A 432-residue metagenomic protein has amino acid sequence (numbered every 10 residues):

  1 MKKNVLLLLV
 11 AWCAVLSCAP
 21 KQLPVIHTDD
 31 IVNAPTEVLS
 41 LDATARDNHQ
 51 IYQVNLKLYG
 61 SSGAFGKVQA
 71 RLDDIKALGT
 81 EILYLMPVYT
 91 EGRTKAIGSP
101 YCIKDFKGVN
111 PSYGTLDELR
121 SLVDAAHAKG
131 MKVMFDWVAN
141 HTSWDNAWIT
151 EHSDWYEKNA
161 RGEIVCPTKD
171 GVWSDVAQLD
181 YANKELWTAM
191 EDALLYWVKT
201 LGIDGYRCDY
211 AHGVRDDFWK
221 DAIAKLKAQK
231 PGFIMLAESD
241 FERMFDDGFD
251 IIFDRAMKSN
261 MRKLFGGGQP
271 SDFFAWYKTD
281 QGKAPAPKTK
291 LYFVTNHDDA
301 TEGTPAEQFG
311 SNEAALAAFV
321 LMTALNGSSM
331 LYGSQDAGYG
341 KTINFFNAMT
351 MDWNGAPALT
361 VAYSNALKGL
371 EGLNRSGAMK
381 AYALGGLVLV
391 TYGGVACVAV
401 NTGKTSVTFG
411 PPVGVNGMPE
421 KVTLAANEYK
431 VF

Functional and structural regions predicted by a protein language model:
M1-V25: Bacterial Sec-dependent N-terminal signal peptides
S17-Y84, T90, A125, N312 (+2 more regions): Carbohydrate-interacting/catalytic domains
L23, I31-I82, P87-L201, D221-K230: Substrate-binding/active-site clefts of carbohydrate-active enzymes
I26-P35, D192, K199, D209-F293 (+6 more regions): Active-site-proximal helices and loops of the catalytic beta/alpha 8
Q50-V54, L83-L85, V133-F135, Y206 (+3 more regions): Hydrophobic faces of well-ordered beta-strands that scaffold small-molecule active sites in alpha/beta enzyme cores
K57-Y59, V88, V138-N140, A211-G213 (+2 more regions): Active-site beta-loop-alpha junctions enriched in small/polar residues
N296-D298, T304, A324: Catalytic grooves of carbohydrate-active enzymes
G303-F309: Short, solvent-exposed helix-loop connector elements
